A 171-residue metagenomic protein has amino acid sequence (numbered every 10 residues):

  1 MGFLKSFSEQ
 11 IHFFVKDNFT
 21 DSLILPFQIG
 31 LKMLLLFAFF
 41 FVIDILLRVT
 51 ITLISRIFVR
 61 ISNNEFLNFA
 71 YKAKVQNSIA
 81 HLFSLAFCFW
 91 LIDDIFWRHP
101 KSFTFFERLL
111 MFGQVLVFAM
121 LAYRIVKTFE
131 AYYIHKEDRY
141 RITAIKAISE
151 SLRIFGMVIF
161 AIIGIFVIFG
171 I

Functional and structural regions predicted by a protein language model:
M1-G170: N-terminal membrane topogenic module
